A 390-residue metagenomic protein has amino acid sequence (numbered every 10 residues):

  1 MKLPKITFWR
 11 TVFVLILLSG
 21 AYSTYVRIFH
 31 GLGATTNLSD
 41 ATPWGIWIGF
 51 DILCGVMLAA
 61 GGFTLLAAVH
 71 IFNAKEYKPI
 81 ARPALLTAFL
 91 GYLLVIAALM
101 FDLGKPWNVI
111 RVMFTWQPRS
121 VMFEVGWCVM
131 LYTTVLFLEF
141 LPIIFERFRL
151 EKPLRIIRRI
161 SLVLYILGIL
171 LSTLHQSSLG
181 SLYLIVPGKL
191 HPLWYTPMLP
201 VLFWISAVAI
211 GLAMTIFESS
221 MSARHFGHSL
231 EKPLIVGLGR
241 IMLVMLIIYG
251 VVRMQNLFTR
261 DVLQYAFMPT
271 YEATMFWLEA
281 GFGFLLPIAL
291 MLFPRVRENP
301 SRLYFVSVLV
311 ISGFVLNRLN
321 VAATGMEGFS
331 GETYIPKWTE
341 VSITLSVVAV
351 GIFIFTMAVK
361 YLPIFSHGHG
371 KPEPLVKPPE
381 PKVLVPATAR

Functional and structural regions predicted by a protein language model:
K2-I6, F13-G20, A74-E76, F114-P118 (+3 more regions): Long, contiguous internal "core" modules enriched in hydrophobic/ aromatic residues
K5, E298-R390: TerminUS-proximal long segments
F13-A34, A97-L103, L170-S181, F355 (+1 more regions): Alpha-helical transmembrane segments of multi-pass membrane proteins
F13-G20, F89-I96, F305-F314: Hydrophobic alpha-helical membrane-insertion segments
Y25-T42, I71-A74: Membrane-interface helix-loop junction between the first two transmembrane segments
T42-W107: Membrane helical hairpin/interfacial module
L86-P106, G126-F137, F314, R318-V321: C-terminal halves and exits of single transmembrane alpha-helices
L93-L94, S172, Y249-V252, L309-L319: Aromatic-anchored segments of alpha-helical transmembrane domains
